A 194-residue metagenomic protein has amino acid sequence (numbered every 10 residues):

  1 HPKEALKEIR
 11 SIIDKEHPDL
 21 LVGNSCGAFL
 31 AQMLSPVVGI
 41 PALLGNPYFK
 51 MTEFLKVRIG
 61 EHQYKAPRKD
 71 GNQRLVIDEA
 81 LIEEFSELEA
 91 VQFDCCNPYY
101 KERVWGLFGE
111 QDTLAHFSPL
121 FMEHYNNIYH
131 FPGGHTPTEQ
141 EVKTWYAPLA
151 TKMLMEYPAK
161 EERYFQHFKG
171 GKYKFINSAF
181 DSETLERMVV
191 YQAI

Functional and structural regions predicted by a protein language model:
H1-K15, H135: Active-site catalytic motif of lipid deacylating hydrolases and related acyltransferases
L20-L21, A42: Conserved alpha/beta-hydrolase fold motif
V22-A31: Gly/Ala-rich beta-loop-alpha elbow adjacent to hydrolase catalytic centers
M33, V37: Active-site signature of alpha/beta-hydrolase-fold catalytic machinery across serine- and Asp/Cys-nucleophile hydrolases
P41-L43, P47-M153: The alpha/beta-hydrolase serine catalytic core
P158-F168: Short coil-to-beta transition motif at edge beta-strands of beta-rich domains
G171-F180: Short beta-strand-centered aromatic/proline hotspots
S182-I194: Short solvent-exposed strand/turn elements
